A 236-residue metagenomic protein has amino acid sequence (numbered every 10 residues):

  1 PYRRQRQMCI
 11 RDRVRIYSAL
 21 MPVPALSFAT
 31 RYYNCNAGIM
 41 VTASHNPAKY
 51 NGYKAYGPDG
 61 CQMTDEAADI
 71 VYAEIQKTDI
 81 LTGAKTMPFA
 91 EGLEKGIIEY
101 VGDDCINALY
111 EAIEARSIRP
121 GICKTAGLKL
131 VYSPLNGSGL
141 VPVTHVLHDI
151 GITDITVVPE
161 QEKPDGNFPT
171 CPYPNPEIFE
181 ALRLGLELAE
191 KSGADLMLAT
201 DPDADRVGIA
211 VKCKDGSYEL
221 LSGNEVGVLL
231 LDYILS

Functional and structural regions predicted by a protein language model:
P1-R6, I10: Single conserved hydrophobic/aromatic residue that forms the stacking wall/gate of nucleotide- or nucleobase-binding
R4, F28-A29, S138-H145, V211-C213: Short glycine/threonine-rich loop-to-helix capping motif typified by GTGT followed within a few residues by an Asp-Pro
R11-R13, N36: Residue-level detector of anion-binding/catalytic polar loops
R13-M21, T156-K163: A short glycine-rich beta-strand->turn/loop micro-motif centered on a GG-aromatic cluster
V14-M21, S27, L128-N136: Conserved short loop/turn motifs at secondary-structure junctions
S18, V23, S27-D79, N175-A199 (+3 more regions): Phosphate/diphosphate-binding loops
N51-A181, L188-A189: Gly/Ser/Thr-enriched, mixed-charge loops and adjacent short helices that form phosphate/oxyanion-binding elements
I106, Y110, E114, A210-S236: Active-site core segments that coordinate phosphate-bearing ligands/cofactors across diverse enzyme families
